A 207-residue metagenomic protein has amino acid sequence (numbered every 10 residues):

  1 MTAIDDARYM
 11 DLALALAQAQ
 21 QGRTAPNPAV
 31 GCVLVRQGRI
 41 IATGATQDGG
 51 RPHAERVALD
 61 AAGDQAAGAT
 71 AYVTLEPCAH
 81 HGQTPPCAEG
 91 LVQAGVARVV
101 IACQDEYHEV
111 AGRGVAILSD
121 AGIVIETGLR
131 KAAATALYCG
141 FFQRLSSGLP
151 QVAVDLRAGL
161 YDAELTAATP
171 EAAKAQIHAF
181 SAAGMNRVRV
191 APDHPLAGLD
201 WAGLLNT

Functional and structural regions predicted by a protein language model:
T2-Q20, Q83-T207: Zinc-dependent deaminase
G22-P26: Short loop/turn motifs at secondary-structure junctions and domain boundaries
A29-G38: Short beta-strand scaffold segments in enzyme catalytic cores
A42-G44: Short hydrophobic alpha-helix segments
Q47-D60: A short, polar/charged loop-to-alpha-helix boundary motif
G49, E76-A79, L165-T169: Short, flexible loop segments at the rims of nucleotide/cofactor-binding pockets, characterized by
P52-H53, A71-G90, E109: Local cysteine-cluster metal-coordination motifs and their immediate loop/turn environment, predominantly Fe-S cluster
Q65-A69: Short helix-loop-beta connector
